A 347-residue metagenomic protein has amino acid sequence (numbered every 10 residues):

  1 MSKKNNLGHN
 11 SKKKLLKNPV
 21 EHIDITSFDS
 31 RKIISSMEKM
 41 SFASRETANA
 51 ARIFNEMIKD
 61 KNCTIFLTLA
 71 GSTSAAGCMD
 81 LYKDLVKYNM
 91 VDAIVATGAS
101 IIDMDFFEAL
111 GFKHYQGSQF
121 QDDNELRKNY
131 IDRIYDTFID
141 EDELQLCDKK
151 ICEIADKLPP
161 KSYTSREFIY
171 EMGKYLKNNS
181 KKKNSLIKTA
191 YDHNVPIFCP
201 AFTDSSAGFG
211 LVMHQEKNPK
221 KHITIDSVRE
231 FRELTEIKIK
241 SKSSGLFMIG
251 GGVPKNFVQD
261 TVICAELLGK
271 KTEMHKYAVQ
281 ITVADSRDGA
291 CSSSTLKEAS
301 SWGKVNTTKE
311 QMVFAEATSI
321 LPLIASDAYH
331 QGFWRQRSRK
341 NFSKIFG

Functional and structural regions predicted by a protein language model:
S2-A51, N55-I58: N-terminal glycine-rich anion-binding loop in soluble enzyme alpha/beta folds
S2-N18, E236, S243, L267-G347: C-terminal functional extensions of proteins
A51-T64, T189-Y191, E236-S243: Glycine-rich phosphate/diphosphate-binding loops that line cofactor/substrate pockets in enzymes
I65-S74, I94, F198-F202, P219-C291: Glycine-rich anion-binding loop/nest that anchors nucleotide
G77-D80, D105-G111, G208-M213, V258-T261 (+1 more regions): Short acidic, glycine/serine/threonine-rich loops at helix termini
L81-K87, M213-E216, V262-G269, S294-E298: Short, solvent-exposed amphipathic alpha-helical segments in soluble enzyme and RNA/protein-processing domains
Y82-C147: A generic, well-ordered mixed alpha/beta core segment in the N-terminal half of proteins
E125-A207: Ligand-binding beta-strand-loop-alpha-helix segment within the catalytic cores of soluble metabolic enzymes
